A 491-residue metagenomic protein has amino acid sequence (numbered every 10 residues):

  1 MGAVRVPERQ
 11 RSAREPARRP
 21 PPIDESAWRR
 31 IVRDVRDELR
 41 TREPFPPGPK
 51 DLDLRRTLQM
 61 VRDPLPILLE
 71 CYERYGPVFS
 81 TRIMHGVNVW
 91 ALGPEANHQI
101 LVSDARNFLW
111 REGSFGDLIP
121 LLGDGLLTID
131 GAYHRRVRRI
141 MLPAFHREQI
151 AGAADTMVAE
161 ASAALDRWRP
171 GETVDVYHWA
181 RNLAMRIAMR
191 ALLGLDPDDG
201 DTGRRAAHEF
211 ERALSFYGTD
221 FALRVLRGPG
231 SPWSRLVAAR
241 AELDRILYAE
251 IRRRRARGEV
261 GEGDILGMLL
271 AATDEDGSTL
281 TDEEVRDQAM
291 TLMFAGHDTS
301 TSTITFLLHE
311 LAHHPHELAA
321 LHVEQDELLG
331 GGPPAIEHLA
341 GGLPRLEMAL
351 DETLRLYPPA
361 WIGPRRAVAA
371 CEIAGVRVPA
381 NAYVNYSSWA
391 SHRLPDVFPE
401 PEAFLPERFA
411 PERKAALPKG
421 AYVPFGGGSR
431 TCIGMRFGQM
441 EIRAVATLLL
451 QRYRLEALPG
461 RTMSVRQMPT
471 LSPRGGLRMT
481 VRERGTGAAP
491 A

Functional and structural regions predicted by a protein language model:
M1-V35, Y72, A161, A184 (+4 more regions): Cytochrome P450 proximal C-terminal region
M1-V87, E95, G113-D117, T486-A491: N-terminal targeting/anchor module and adjacent flexible "hinge" preceding the catalytic domain
G2-I23, A27-R42, L109-G116, Y133-R136 (+2 more regions): Cytochrome P450 heme-thiolate monooxygenase catalytic core
T57-G76, G332-A374: Conserved cytochrome P450 K-helix E-x-x-R motif and the immediately C-terminal K′/meander segment
E95-A105: Short active-site loop/helix that positions an aromatic residue
T299-E324, R436-Q451: Cytochrome P450 catalytic-core helices
Y386-K414: Conserved cytochrome P450 K-helix/beta-meander segment immediately N-terminal to the heme-binding cysteine loop
